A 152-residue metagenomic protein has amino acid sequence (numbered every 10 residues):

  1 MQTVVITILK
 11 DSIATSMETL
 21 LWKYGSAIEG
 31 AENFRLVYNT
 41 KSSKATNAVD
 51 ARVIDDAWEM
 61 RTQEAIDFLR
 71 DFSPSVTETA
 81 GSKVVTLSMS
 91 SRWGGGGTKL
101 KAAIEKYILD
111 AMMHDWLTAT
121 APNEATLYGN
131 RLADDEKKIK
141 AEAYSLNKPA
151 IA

Functional and structural regions predicted by a protein language model:
M1-W93, R131-A133, K137-A152: Conserved short "hinge" loops at termini or chain/domain junctions
A65, L69, D115-T120: Generic structural signal for hydrophobic core residues of well-folded globular domains
V76-A119: Amphipathic protein-protein interaction modules
T120-P122, K137-K138: C-terminal or internal capping secondary-structure element at the end of a domain, subdomain, or sheet
A121-N130: Short conserved catalytic/interaction loops centered on acidic-Pro-aromatic/His motifs
